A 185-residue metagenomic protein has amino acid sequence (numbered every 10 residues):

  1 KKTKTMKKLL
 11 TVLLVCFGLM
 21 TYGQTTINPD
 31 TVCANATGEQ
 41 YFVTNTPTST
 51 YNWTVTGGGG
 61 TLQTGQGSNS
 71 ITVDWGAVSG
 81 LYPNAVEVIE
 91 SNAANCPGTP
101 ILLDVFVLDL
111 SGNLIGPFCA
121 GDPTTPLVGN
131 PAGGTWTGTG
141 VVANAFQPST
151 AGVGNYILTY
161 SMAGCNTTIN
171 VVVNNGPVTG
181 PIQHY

Functional and structural regions predicted by a protein language model:
K1-T26: Bacterial Sec-dependent N-terminal signal peptides
G23-S49, T54-Y185: Proline- and Ser/Thr-rich low-complexity, intrinsically disordered segments
